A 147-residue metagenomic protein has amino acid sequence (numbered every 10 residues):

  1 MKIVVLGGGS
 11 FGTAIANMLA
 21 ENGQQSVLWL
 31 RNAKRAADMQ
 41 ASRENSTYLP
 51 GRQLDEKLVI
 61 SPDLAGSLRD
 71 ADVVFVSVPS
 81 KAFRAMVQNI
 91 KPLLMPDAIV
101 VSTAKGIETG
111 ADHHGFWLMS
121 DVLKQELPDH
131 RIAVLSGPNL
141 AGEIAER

Functional and structural regions predicted by a protein language model:
M1-K2, L54-D55, A98: Secondary-structure boundary/capping motif
M1-P50, S61-P62, N89: NAD(P)+-binding Rossmann beta1-loop-alpha1 motif at the extreme N-terminus of oxidoreductases
E21-G23, Q53-D55, M95, L127-D129: Short, well-ordered coil/turn elements that cap or connect secondary structure elements
A36, N45-S46, G51, D55 (+3 more regions): Generic secondary-structure boundary/loop-capping signal
K57-V59: Short, conserved active-site loop motifs that form the nucleotide-linked donor/cofactor pocket
S61-R69, V73-V76, S80-R147: Rossmann-like NAD(P)(H) cofactor-binding subdomain of soluble oxidoreductases
